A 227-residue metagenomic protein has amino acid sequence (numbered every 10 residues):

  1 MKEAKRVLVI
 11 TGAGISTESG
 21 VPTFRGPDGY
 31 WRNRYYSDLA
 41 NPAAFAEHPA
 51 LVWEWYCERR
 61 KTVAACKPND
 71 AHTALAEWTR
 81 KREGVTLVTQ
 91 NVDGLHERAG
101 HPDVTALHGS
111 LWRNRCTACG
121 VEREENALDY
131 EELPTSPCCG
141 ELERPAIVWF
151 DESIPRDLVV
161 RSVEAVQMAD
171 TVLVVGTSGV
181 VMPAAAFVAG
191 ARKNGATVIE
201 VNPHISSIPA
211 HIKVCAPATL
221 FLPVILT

Functional and structural regions predicted by a protein language model:
M1-T227: Conserved catalytic core of sirtuin-type NAD+-dependent deacylases
